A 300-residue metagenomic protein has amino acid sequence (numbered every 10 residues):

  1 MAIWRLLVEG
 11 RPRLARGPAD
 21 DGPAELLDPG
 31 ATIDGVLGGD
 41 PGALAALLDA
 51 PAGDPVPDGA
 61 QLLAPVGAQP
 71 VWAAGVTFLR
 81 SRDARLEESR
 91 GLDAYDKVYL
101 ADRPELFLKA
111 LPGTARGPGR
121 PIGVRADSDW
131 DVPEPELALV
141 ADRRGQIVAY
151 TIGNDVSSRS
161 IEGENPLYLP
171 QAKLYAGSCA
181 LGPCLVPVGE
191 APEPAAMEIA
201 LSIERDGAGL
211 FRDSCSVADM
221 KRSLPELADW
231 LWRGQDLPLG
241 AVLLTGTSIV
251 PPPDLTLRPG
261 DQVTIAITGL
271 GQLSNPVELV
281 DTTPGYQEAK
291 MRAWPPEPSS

Functional and structural regions predicted by a protein language model:
M1-V71, E226, N275-S300: Generic N-terminal segment detector
A2, V8, G42-G207, P298-S300: Active-site microenvironments in enzyme catalytic cores
L7-R11, G17-P23, A141-G145, E204-A208 (+1 more regions): Short acidic-glycine loop/turn motifs at beta-strand connectors
R16-G17, P23, W72, R82-D83 (+11 more regions): Functionally constrained cores in energy, signaling, and assembly domains
R159-S300: Catalytic-pocket segment enriched in acidic/His residues
